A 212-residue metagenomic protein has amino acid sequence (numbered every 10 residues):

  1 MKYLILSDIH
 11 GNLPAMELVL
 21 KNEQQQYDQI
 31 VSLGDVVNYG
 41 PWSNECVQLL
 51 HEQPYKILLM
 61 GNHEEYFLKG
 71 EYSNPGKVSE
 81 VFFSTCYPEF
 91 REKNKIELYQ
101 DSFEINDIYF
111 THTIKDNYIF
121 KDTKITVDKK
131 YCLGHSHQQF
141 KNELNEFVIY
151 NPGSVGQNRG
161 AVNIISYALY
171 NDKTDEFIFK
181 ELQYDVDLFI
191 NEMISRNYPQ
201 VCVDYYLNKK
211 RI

Functional and structural regions predicted by a protein language model:
M1-L4, F103-Y109, L144-V148, T174-E176: Beta-strand-turn-beta hairpins that frame and shape the catalytic cleft of phosphate-ester-processing enzymes
M1-Y55, Y198-Q200, K209-I212: N-terminal active-site segment of His-dependent metallophosphoesterases
L6-S7, I30-D35, Y39, I57-N62 (+3 more regions): Active-site neighborhood of phospho(di)ester-bond hydrolases with catalytic His/Asp-centered motifs
H10-A15, N38-P41, E64-L68, D116-Y118 (+2 more regions): Active-site environment of divalent metal-dependent phosphoester hydrolases
L18-K21, E45-Q48, Y72-P75, K124 (+2 more regions): Short, glycine/charged-enriched secondary-structure capping and boundary segments
Y27, S102, F110, K141 (+1 more regions): Conserved hydrophobic/aromatic beta-strand scaffold that supports enzyme active sites
L49, Q53-T111, D116-V127: Active-site neighborhood of divalent metal-dependent phosphoester bond hydrolases
E143-I212: Acidic, His/Gly-rich catalytic cores of divalent-metal-dependent hydrolytic chemistry
